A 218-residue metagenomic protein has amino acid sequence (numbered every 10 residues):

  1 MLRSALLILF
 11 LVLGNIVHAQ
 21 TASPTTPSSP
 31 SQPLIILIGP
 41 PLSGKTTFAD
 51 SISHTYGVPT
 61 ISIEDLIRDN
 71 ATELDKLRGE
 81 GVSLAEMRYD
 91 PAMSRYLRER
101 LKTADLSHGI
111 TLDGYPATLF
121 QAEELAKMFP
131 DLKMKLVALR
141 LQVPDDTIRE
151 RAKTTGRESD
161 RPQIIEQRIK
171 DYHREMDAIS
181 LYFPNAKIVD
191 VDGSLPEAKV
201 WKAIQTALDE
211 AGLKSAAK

Functional and structural regions predicted by a protein language model:
L2-K218: Glycine-rich phosphate-binding loop of ATP-dependent small-molecule kinases
